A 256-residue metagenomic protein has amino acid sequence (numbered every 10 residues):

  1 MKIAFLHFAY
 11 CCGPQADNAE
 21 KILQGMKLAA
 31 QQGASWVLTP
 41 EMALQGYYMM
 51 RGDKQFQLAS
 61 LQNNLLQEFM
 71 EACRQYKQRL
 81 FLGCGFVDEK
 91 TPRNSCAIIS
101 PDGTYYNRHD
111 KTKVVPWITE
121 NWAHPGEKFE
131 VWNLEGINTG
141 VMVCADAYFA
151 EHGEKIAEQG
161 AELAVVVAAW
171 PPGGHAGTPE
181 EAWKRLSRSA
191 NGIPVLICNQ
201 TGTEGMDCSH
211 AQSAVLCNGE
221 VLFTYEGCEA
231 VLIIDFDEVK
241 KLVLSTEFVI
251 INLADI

Functional and structural regions predicted by a protein language model:
M1-C12, L38, R108, I137-D146 (+1 more regions): Active-site-proximal beta-strand elements of phosphoester/diester hydrolases
Q15, Q24-P101, P172-I193: Cys-nucleophile CN-hydrolase/nitrilase-fold catalytic domain and related Cys-dependent amidase chemistry that acts on
D17-M26, A147-E154: Short, acidic/polar
E41-M42, C84-F86, H109, C144 (+2 more regions): Short, well-ordered beta-to-alpha junction loops that form the rim of enzyme active sites and present histidine/acidic
Q45, G52, A97, H109-V115 (+1 more regions): Short beta->alpha transition motifs characteristic of CBS
L65-R79, Y148-V231: CN hydrolase (nitrilase-like) catalytic-core segments centered on the catalytic cysteine and neighboring Lys/Glu
L82-C84, S95-I98, E130, Q212-V215 (+1 more regions): Short beta-strand scaffold segments in enzyme catalytic cores
D88-Q159, P172-R185, E238-I256: Active-site catalytic loop in hydrolytic enzyme cores
